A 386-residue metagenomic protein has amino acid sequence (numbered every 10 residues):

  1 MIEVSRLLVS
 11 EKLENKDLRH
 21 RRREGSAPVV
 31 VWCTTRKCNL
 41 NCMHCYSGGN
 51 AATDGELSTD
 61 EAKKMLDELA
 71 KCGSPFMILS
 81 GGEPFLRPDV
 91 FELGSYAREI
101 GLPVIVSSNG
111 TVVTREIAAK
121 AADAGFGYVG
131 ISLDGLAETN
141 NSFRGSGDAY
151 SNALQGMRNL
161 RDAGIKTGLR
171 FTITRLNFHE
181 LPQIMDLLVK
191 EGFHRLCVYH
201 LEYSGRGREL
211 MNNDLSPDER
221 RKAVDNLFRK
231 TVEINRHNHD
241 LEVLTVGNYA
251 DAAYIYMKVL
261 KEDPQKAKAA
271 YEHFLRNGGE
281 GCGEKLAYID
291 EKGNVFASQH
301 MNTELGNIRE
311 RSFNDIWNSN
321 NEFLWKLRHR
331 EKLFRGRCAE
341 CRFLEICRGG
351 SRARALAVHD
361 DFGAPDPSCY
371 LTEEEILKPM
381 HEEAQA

Functional and structural regions predicted by a protein language model:
M1-A52, D67-A70, F313: N-terminal pre-core extensions flanking Radical SAM catalytic domains
E56-S80, L86-K222: Radical SAM/AdoMet-radical enzyme domain recognition
L69-G81, A364-A386: Short Fe-S-cluster ligation motifs
D218-A269, N294-R348, R352: C-terminal accessory region of radical SAM enzymes
A269-G278: Short, basic/aromatic recognition patches
E280-E284: Short, small/polar residue-rich loop motifs at catalytic or cofactor-binding pockets
I289-D290: Short, acidic, Ser/Thr-enriched surface-loop or helix-capping motifs
K332-K378: Cysteine-cluster motifs in flexible loop/terminal segments that predominantly coordinate metals
